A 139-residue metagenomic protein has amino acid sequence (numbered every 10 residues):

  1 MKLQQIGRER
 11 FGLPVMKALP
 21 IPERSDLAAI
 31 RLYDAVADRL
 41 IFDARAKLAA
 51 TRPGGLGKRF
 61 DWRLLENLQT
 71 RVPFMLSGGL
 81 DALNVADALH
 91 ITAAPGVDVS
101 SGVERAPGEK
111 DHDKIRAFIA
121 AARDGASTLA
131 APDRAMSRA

Functional and structural regions predicted by a protein language model:
M1-S77, D81-N84, L129, A135: Conserved anion-binding
Q4, S100-A139: C-terminal helical cap(s) of enzyme catalytic domains, especially alpha/beta-barrels
M16-L19, L27, P95-S100, R105 (+1 more regions): A generic "structured core" feature
A37, A93-A94: A structural motif
G54-G57, G78-G79, G96, G102 (+1 more regions): Glycine-centered flexibility sites
W62-L64, V85-A86, V103, E109: Residue-level recognition of conserved structural "scaffold" positions that shape functional pockets and channels
A88-I91: Conserved loop-alpha-helix segment in the C-terminal half of the alpha/beta-hydrolase fold that carries the catalytic
